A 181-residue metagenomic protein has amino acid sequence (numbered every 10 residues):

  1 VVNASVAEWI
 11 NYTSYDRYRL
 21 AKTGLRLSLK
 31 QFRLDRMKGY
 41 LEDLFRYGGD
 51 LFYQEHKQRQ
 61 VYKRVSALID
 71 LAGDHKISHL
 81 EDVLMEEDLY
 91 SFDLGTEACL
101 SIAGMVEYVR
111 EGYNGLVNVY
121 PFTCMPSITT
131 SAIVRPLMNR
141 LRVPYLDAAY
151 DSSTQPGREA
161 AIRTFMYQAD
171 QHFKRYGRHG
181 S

Functional and structural regions predicted by a protein language model:
V1-S181: An N-terminal assembly and electron-transfer interface module characteristic of large anaerobic redox and radical
